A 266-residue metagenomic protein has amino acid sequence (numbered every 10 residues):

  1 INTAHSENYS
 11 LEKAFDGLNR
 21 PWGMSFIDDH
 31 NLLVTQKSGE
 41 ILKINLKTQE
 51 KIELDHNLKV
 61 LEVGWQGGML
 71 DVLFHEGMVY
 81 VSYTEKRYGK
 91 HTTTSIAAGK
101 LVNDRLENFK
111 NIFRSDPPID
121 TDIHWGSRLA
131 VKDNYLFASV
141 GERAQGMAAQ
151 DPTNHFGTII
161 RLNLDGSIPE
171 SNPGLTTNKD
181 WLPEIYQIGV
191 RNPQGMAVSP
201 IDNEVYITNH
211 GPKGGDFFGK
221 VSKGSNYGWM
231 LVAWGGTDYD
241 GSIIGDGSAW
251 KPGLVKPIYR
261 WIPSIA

Functional and structural regions predicted by a protein language model:
N2-G146, V198-G211, I265-A266: Acidic, Gly/Ser/Thr-rich repeat motifs that build Ca2+-stabilized beta-propeller blades
G67-M69, E142-A266: Beta-propeller domain segments
